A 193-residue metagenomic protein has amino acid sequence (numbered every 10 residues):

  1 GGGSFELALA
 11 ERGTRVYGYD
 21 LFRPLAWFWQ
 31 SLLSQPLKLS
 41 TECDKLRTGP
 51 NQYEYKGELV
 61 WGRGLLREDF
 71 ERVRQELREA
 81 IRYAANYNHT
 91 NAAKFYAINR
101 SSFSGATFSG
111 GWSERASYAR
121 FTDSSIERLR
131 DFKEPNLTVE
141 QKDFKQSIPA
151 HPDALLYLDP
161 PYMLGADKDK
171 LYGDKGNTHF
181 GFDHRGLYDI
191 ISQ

Functional and structural regions predicted by a protein language model:
G1-G2, P160: Hydrophobic alpha-helical segments that mediate membrane insertion or helix-helix packing
G2-Y53: Conserved S-adenosyl-L-methionine
E6, L129, I148, H184-S192: Short amphipathic alpha-helical segments and helix-helix/interface helices
T14-R15, E134-L137, S192-Q193: Short active-site oxyanion
F22, Q35, N88, D143 (+2 more regions): Poly-acidic low-complexity segments
P36-L171: SAM-dependent nucleic-acid methyltransferase catalytic core
M163-Q193: SAM-dependent methyltransferase catalytic-core segment centered on the flexible catalytic loop and adjoining short
